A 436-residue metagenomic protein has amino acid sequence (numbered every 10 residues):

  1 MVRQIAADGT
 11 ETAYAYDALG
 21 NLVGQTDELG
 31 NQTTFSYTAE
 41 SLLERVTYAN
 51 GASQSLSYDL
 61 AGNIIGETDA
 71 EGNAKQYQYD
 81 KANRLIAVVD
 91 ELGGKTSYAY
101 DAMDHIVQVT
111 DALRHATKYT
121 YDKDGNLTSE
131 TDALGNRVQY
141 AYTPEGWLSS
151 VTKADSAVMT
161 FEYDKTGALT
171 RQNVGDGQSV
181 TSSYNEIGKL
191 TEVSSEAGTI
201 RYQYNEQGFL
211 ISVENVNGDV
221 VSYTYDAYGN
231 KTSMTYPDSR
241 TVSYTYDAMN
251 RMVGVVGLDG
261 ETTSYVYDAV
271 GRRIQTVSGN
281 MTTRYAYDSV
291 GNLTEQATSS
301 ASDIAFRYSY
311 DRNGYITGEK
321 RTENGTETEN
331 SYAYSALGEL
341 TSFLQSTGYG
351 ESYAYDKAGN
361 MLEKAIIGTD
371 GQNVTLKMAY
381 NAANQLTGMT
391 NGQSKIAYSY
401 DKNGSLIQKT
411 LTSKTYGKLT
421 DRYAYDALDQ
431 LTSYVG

Functional and structural regions predicted by a protein language model:
M1-A6, T10-D27, N31-Y48, A52-D69 (+17 more regions): Beta-strand elements of repeat-based all-beta scaffolds
